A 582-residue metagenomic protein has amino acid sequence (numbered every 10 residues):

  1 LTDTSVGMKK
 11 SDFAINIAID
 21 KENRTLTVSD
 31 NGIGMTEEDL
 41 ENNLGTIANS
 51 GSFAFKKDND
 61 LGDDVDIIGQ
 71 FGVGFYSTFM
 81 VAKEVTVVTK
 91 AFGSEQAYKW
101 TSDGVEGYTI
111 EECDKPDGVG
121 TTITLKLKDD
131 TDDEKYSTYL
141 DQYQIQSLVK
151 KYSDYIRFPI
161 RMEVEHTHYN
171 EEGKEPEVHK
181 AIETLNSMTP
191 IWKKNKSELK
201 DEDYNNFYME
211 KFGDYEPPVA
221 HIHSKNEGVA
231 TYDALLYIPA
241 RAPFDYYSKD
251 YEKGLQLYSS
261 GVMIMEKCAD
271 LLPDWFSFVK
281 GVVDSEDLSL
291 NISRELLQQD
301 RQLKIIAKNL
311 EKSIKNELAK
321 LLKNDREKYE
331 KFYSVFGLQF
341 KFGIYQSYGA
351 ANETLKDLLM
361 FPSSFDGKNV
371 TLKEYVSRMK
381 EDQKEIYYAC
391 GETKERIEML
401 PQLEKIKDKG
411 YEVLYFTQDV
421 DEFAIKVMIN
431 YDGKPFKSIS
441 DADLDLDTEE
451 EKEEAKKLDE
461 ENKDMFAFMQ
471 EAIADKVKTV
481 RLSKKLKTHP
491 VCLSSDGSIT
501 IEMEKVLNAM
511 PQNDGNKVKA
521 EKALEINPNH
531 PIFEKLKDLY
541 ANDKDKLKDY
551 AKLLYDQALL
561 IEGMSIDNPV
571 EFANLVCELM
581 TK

Functional and structural regions predicted by a protein language model:
L1-S147, K380: GHKL (Bergerat-fold) ATPase N-terminal catalytic module, capturing the glycine-rich phosphate-binding loop and acidic
I67, V85-G107, K128-T138, Y143-K582: GHKL/Bergerat-fold ATPase module in large chromosome/replication-associated machines
